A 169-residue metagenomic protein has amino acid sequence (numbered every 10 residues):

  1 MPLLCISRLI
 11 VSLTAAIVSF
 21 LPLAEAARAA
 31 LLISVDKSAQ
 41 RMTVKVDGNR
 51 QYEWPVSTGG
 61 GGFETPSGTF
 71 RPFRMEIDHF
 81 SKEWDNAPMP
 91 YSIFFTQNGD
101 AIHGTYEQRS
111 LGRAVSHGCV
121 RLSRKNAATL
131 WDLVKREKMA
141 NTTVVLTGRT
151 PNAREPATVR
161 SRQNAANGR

Functional and structural regions predicted by a protein language model:
M1-L13: Bacterial N-terminal signal peptides that target proteins for export
P2-C5, L21-A29: Extracellular/luminal recognition modules and glycoprotein regions
I10-P22: Bacterial N-terminal signal peptides
I17-F20, I33, G118: Short N-terminal micro-motifs specific to bacterial/archaeal maturation and metal-cluster initiation sites
E25-G62, P66-T69, P90-S92, N164: Cell wall/extracellular polymer interaction/catalysis modules
R28, G62-T69, E76-R169: Exported/periplasmic cell-wall-interacting domains
T43-K45, F73, H103: Beta-strand residues in well-ordered beta-sheet regions across diverse protein folds
